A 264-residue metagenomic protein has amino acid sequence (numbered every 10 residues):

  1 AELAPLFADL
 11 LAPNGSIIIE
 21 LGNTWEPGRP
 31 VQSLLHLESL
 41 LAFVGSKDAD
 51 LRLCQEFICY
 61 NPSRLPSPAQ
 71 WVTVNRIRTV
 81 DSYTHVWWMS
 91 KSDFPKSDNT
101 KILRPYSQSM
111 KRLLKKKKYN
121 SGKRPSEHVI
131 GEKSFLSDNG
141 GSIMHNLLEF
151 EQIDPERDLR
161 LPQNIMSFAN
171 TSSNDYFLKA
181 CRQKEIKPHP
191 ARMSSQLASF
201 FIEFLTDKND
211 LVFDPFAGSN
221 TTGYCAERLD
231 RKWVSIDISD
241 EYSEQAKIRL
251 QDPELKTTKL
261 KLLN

Functional and structural regions predicted by a protein language model:
A1-Q245: Core catalytic lobe of class I
K247-N264: S-adenosyl-L-methionine
